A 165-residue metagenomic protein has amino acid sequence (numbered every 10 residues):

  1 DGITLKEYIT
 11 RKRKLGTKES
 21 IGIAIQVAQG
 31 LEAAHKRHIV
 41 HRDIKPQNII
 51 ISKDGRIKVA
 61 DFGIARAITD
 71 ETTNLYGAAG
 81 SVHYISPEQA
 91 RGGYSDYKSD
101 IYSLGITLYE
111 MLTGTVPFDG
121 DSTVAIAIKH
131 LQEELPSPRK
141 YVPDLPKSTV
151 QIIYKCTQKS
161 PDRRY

Functional and structural regions predicted by a protein language model:
T4-L15: AlphaC helix of the protein kinase catalytic domain
I23-A24: Activation segment signature within eukaryotic-like protein kinase domains
Q29-I39: Protein kinase catalytic-loop region centered on the HRD/HxD motif
Q47, A60: Conserved protein-kinase catalytic-loop position immediately C-terminal to the HRD catalytic Asp
I51-G55: Activation-loop N-terminal segment of eukaryotic-like protein kinases
I57, D70-A79: Regulatory activation segment
H83-Y165: C-terminal lobe helix-coil module of Hanks-type protein kinase domains
